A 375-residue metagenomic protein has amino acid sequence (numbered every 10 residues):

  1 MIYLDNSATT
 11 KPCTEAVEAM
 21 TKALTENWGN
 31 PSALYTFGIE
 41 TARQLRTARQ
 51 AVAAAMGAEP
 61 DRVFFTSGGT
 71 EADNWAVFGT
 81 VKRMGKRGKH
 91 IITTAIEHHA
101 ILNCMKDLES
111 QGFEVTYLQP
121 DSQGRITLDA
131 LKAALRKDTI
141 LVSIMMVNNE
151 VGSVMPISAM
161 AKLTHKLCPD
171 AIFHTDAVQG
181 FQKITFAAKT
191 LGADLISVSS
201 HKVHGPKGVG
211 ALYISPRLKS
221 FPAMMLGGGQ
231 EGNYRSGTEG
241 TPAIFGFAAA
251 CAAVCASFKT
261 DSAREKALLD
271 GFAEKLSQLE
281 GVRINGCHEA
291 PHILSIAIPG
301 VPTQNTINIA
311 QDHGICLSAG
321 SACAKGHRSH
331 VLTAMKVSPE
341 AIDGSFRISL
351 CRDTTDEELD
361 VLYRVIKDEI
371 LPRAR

Functional and structural regions predicted by a protein language model:
M1-R375: Pyridoxal 5′-phosphate
